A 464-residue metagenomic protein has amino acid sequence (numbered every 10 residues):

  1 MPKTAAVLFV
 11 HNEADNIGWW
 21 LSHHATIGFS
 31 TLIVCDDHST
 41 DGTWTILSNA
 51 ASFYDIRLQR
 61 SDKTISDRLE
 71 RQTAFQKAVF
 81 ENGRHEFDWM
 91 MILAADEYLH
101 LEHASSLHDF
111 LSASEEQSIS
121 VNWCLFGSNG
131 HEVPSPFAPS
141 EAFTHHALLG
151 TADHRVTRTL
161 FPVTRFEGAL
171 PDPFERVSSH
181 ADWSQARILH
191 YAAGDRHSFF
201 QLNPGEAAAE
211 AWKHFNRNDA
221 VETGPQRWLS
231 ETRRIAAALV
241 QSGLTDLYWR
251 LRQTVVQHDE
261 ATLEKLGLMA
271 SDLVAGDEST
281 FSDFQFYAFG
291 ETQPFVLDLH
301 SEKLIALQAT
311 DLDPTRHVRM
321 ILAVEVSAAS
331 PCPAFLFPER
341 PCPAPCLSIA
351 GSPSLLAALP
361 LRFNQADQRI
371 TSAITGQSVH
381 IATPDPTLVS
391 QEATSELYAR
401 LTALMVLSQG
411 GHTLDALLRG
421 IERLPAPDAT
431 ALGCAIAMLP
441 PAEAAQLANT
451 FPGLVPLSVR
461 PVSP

Functional and structural regions predicted by a protein language model:
M1-S22: N-proximal low-complexity "stem/linker" segments adjacent to membrane-targeting elements
L21-S22, W44-T45, H100-A113, V379: Short alpha-helix within the catalytic core of nucleotide-sugar-dependent glycosyltransferases
S22-T31: Short, acidic, metal-binding catalytic loop of nucleotide-sugar glycosyltransferases
S30-H38, Q59-K63: Short beta-strand/loop segment that forms part of the nucleotide-sugar
W44-W89: Active-site-proximal specificity loops/subdomain of glycosyltransferases
L69-K77, L101-V274: Catalytic-site signature of metal-activated, phosphate-bearing donor transferases, centered on the GT-A/GT-A-like
F87-H100: Short beta-strand-to-loop acidic/aromatic patch adjacent to the donor-nucleotide binding site
A270-S463: Lectin-like carbohydrate-binding module/patch detector with strong preference for beta-trefoil
